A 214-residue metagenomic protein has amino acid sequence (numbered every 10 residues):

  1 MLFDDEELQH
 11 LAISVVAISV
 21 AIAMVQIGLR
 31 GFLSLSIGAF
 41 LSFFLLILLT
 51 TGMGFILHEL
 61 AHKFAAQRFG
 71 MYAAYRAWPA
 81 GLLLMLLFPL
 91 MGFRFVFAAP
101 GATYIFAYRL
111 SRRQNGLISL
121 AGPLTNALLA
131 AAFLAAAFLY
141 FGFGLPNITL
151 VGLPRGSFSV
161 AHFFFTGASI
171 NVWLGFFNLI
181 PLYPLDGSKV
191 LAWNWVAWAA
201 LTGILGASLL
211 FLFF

Functional and structural regions predicted by a protein language model:
M1-F214: Hydrophobic transmembrane alpha-helices and their immediate loop junctions in multi-pass integral membrane proteins
